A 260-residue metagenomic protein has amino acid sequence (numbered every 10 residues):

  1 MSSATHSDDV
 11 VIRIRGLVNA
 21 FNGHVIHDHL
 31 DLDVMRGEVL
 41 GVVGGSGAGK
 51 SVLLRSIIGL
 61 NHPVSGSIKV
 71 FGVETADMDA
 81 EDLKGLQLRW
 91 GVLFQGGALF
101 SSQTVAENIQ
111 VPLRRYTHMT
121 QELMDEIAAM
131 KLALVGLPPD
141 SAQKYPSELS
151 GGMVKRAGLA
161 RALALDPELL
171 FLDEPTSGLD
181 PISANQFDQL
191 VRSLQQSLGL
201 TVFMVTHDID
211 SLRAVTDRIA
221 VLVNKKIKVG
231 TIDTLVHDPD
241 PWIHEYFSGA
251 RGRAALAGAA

Functional and structural regions predicted by a protein language model:
V43-G45: The feature captures the beta-strand-to-loop junction immediately N-terminal to the Walker
I58: Helix-to-loop junction immediately C-terminal to a conserved catalytic motif
E74, Q121-D140: Conserved ABC ATPase "signature" region
Y145-L149, M153: Conserved ABC ATPase signature
D166: Conserved catalytic motifs of ABC-family nucleotide-binding domains
L170-D173: Catalytic Walker B motif of ABC-type/P-loop ATPase nucleotide-binding domains
